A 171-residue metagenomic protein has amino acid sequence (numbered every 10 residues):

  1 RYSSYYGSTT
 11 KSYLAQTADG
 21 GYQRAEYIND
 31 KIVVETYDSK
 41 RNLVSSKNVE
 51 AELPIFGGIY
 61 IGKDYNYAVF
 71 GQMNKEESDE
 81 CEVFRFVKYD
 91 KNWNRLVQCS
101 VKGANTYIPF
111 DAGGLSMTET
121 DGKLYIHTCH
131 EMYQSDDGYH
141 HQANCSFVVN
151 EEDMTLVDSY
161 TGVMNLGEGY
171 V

Functional and structural regions predicted by a protein language model:
R1-I32, A51-L53: Beta-strand-rich domains and repeat architectures in extracellular enzymes and scaffolds, especially beta-propellers
R1-Y5, N42-V49, R95-Y107, T155-G162: A short beta-strand motif characteristic of beta-propeller blades
G7-Q16, E52-G62, T106-M117, T161-V171: Repeated scaffold domains used in trafficking and secretory/extracellular systems, primarily beta-propellers
D19-R24, D64-V69, G122-H127: Entry beta-strands of beta-propeller and related beta-repeat scaffolds
E26-D30, E76-E82, Q134-A143: Short, solvent-exposed loop/turn segments at conserved positions within beta-propeller repeat blades
V34-Y37, C81-W93, Y139-M154: Beta-propeller blade signature
L43-K75, E82, S100-N105: Blade-loop segments of beta-propeller domains
H127-V171: Acidic, serine/threonine- and glycine-rich low-complexity intrinsically disordered segments that serve as flexible
